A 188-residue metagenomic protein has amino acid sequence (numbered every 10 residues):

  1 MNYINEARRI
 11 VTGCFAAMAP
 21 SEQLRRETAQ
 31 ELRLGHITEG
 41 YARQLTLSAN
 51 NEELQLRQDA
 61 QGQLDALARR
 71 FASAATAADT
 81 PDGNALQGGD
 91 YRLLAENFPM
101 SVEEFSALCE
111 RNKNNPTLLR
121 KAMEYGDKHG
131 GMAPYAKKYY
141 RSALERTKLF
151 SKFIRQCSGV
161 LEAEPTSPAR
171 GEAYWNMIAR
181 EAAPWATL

Functional and structural regions predicted by a protein language model:
M1-E27, G40, L45, Q55-D59 (+2 more regions): Core catalytic machinery and nucleic-acid-binding channels of phosphodiester-processing enzymes
N2-R9, G40-Y139, E145: Long, charge-patterned amphipathic interaction tracts in eukaryotic proteins
V11-E22, E53-L64, A78, A143 (+2 more regions): Long amphipathic alpha-helices with heptad-repeat character, especially coiled-coil-forming segments used
E31-Y41, P165-S167: Charged, low-complexity interaction regions
K121-L188: Long C-terminal interaction segments enriched in charged/acidic composition
